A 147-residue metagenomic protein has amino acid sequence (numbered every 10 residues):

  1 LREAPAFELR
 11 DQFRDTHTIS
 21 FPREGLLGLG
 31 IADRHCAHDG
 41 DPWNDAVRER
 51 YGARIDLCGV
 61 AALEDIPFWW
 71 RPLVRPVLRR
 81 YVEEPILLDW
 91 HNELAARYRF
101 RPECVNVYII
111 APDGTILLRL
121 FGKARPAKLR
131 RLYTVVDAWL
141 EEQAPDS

Functional and structural regions predicted by a protein language model:
L1-I19, H38, V82-E83: N-terminal "domain-start" segment that seeds a small globular fold
T18-P42: Short active-site neighborhood of thiol/selenol oxidoreductases, capturing the structured segment around
I19, R97, R119-F121: Residue-level detector of high-confidence beta-strand sites
G25-L26, G40-V60: Conserved helix-turn-beta segment immediately C-terminal to the redox Cys motif in thioredoxin-like folds
Y51, E103-S147: Thiol-/selenol-based redox modules, centered on thioredoxin-like and closely related oxidoreductase domains
D56-V60, V74-C104: Short, internal strand/loop/helix patches that form the active-site neighborhood or redox-interaction surface
D65-R71: Short, charged/polar "capping" segments at the starts of alpha-helices and the immediately preceding loops
